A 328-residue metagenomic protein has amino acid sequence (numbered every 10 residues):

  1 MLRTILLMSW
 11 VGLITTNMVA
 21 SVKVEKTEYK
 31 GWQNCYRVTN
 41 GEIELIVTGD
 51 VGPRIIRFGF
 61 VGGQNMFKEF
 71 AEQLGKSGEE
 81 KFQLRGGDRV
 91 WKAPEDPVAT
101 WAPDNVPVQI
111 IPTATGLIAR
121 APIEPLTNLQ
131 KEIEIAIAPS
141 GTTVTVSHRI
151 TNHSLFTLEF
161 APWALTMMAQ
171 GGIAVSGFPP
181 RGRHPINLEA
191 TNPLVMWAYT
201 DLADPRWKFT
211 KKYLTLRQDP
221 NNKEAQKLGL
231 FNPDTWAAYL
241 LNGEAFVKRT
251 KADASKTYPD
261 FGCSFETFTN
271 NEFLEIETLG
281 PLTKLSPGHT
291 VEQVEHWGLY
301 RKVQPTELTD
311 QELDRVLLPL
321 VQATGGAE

Functional and structural regions predicted by a protein language model:
I5-T16: Bacterial N-terminal signal peptides
V19-C35: Short, Gly/Pro- and small/polar-rich lid/capping loops
S21-K26, K92-T143, L155-F160, G172-I173 (+1 more regions): Extended, loop-rich substrate-binding clefts of extracytoplasmic carbohydrate-active enzymes
C35-P103, K256: Acidic-aromatic substrate-binding/catalytic surfaces of carbohydrate-active enzymes
G41, I110, T283-R301: Short Pro-Gly-centered flexible turn/kink motifs
I43-L45, V51-R57, N65, H153-A161 (+2 more regions): A contiguous, surface-exposed recognition patch within enzymatic or periplasmic domains that forms
T143-T151: Short beta-strand elements of extracellular/lumenal beta-sandwich folds
L299-E328: Terminal connector regions
